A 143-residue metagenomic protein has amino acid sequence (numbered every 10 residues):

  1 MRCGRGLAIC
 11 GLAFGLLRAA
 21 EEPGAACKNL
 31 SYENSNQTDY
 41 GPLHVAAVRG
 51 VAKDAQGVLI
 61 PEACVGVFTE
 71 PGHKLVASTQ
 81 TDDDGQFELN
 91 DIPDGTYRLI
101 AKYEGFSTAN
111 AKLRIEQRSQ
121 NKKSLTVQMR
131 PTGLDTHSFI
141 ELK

Functional and structural regions predicted by a protein language model:
A20-A47, Q56: Beta-strand-rich domain onsets/edges
Y40-L43, L125-D135: Conserved "repeat-terminator" motif of extracellular CCP/Sushi domains
R49-P61: Structural motif
A63-S78, D83: Short amphipathic beta-strand segments in non-cytosolic proteins
K74, I100-R114: A short, solvent-exposed loop/turn motif at the edges and junctions of modular extracellular/periplasmic domains
D82-D91: Short, surface-exposed beta-strand/beta-hairpin micro-motifs centered on an aromatic residue
F87, K123-L125: Short strand-edge motifs at loop-to-beta-strand transitions and within beta-strands of extracellular beta-rich domains
P93-G95: A glycine-anchored, Pro-Gly-centered beta-turn/N-cap motif
